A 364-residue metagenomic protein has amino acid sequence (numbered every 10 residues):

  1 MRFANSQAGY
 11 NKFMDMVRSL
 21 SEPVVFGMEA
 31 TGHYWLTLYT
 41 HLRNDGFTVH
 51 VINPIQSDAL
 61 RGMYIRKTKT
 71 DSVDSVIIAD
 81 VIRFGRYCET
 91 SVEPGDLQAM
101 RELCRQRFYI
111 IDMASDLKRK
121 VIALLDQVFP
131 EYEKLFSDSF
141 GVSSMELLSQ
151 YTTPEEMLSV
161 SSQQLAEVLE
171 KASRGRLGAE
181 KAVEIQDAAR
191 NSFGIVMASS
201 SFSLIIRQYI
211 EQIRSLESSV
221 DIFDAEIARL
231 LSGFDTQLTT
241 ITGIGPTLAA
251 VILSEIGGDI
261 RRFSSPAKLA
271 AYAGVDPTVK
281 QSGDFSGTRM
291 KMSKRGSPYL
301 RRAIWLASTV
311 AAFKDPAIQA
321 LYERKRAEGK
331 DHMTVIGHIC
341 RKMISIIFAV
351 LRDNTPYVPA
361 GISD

Functional and structural regions predicted by a protein language model:
M1-D364: A detector of single, family-specific signature residues that are central to catalytic or substrate-handling motifs
